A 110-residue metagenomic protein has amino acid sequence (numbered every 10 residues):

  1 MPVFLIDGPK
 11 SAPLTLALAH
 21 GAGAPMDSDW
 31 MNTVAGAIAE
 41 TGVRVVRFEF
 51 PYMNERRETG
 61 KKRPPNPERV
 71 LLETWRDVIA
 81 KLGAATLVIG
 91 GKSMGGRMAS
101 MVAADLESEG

Functional and structural regions predicted by a protein language model:
M1-L87, M101-D105: Serine-hydrolase catalytic machinery in alpha/beta-hydrolase-like enzymes
G91-G95, A99: Gly/Ala-rich beta-loop-alpha elbow adjacent to hydrolase catalytic centers
S108-G110: A conserved short beta-strand
